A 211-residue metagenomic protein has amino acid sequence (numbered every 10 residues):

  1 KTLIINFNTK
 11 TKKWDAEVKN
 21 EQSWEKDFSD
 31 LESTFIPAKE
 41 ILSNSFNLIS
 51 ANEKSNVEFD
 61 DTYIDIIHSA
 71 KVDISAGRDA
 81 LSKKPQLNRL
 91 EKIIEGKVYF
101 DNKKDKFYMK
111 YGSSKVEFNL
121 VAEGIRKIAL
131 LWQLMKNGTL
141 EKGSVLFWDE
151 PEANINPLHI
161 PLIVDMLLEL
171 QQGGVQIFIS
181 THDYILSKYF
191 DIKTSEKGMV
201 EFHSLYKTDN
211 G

Functional and structural regions predicted by a protein language model:
K1-G143, G211: Phosphate-coordinating catalytic segments in nucleotide- and nucleic-acid-processing enzymes
Y108-G211: Switch/communication elements of ASCE P-loop NTPase nucleotide-binding domains
